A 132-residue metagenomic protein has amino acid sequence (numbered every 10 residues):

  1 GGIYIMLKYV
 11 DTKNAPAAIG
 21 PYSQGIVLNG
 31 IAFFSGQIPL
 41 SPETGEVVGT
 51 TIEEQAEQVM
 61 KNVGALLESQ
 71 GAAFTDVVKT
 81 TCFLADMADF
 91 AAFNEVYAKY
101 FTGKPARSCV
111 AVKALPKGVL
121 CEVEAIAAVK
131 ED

Functional and structural regions predicted by a protein language model:
G1-I5: Short, Lys/Arg-enriched N-terminal segments with co-localized hydrophobic residues within the first ~10-30 amino acids
L7-D132: Short, polar/acidic, helix-capping and beta-turn segments at strand->helix junctions that line the mouths
